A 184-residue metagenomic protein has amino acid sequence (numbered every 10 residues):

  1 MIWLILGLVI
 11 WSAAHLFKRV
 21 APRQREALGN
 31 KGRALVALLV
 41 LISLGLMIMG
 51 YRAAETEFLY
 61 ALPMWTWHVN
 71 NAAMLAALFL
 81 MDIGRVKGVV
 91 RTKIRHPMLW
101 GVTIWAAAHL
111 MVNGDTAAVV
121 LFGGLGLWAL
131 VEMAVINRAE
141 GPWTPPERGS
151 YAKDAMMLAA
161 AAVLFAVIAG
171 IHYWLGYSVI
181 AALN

Functional and structural regions predicted by a protein language model:
M1-V89, K93-R95, W100-N184: Membrane-anchoring alpha-helices and their flanking helix-loop junctions
